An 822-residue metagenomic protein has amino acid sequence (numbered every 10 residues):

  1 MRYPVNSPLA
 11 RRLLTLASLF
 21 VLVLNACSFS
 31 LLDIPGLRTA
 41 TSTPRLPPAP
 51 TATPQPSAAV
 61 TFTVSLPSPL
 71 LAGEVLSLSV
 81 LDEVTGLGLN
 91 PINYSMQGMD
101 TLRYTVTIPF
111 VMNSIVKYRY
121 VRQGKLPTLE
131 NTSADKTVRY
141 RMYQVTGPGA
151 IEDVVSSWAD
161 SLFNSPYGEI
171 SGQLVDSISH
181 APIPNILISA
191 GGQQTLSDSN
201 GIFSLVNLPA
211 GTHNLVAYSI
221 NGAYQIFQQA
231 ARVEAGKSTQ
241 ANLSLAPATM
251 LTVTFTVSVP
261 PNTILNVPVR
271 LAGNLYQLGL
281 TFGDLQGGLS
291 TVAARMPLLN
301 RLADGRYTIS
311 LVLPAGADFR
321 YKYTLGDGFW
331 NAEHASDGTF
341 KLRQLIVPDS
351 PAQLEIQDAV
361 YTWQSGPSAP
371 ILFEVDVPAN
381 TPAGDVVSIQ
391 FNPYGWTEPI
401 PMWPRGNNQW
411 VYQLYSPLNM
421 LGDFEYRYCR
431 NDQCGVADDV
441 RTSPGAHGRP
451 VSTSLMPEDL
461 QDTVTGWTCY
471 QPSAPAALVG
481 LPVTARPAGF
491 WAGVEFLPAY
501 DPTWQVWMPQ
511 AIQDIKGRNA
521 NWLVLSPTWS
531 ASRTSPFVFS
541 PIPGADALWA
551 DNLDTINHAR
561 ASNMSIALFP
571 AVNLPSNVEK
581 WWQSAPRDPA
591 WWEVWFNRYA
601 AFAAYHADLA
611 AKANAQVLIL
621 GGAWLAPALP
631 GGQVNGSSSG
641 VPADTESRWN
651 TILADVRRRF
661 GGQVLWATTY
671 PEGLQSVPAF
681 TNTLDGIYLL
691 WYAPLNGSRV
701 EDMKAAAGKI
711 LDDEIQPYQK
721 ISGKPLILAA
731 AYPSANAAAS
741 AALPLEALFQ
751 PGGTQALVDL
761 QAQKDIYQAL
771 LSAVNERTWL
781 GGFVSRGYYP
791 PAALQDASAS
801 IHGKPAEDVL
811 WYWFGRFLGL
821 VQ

Functional and structural regions predicted by a protein language model:
C27-A59, V479-T484, Q822: Ser/Thr-rich, Proline-interspersed low-complexity disordered segments
T63-A72, N164-P184, T256-L265, E374-A383: Structural motif
S68-N113, Q123-Q144, Q193, P261-G316 (+3 more regions): Aromatic-rich carbohydrate-binding modules that target alpha-glucans
L102-Y104, G172, I188, S197-L205 (+3 more regions): Glycine-centered loop-to-beta-strand initiation motif
Q123-F163, I220-N242, A246, L325-G366 (+1 more regions): Structured interaction patches on ligand/partner-binding surfaces of diverse proteins
A477-A485, A739, L743-Q755, Q761-A769 (+2 more regions): Aromatic-rich peripheral "rim/lid" segments of glycoside hydrolase catalytic domains that contact and position glycan
L478-R486, R518-F537, A550-V634, Y788-P790: Substrate-binding cleft and catalytic face of glycoside hydrolase catalytic domains, especially the flexible beta-alpha
L548-W549, D554-T555, S562-S565, F569 (+7 more regions): Glycoside hydrolase catalytic-domain groove-lining segments
